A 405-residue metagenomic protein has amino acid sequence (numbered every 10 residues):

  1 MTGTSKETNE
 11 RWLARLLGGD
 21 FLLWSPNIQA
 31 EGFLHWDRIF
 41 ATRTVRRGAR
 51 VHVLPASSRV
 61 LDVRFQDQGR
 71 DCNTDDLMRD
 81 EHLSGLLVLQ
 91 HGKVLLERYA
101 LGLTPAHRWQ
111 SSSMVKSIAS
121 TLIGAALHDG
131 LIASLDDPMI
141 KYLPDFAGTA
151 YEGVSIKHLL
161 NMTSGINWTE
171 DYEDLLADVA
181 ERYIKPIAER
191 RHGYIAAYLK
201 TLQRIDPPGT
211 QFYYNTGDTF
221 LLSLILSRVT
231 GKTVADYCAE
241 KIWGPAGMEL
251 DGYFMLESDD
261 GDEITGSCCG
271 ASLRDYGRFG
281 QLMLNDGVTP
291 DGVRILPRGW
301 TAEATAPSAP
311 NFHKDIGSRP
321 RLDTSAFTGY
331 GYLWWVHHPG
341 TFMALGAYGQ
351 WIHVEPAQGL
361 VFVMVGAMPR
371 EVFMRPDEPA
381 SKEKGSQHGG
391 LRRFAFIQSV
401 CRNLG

Functional and structural regions predicted by a protein language model:
M1-D20, T341-G405: Structured C-terminal helix/loop/strand segments within mature extracytoplasmic catalytic/sensor domains
M1-T104, D129-A133, N161, G165 (+3 more regions): N-terminal leader/targeting segments and the immediately adjacent pre-domain N-terminus
G92, Q110-L135, L159, L222-L226 (+1 more regions): Active-site SXXK
K93-R98, I140-K141, L175-P208, K232-D251: Short, charged, amphipathic alpha-helices and their helix-cap/turn boundaries
Q110, D129-T169, T201, V229-S267 (+1 more regions): Active-site helix/loop module of the DD-peptidase/beta-lactamase fold, centered on the serine-lysine SxxK catalytic
M162, D218-I225, S267-T289, Q350-G366: Active-site-proximal alpha-helical segments within enzyme catalytic domains
A180-I184, L256-A271, R319-Y330, H337: Carbohydrate-binding/catalytic loop surfaces
M248-Y253, T305-V361: Active-site Gly/Thr loop motif
